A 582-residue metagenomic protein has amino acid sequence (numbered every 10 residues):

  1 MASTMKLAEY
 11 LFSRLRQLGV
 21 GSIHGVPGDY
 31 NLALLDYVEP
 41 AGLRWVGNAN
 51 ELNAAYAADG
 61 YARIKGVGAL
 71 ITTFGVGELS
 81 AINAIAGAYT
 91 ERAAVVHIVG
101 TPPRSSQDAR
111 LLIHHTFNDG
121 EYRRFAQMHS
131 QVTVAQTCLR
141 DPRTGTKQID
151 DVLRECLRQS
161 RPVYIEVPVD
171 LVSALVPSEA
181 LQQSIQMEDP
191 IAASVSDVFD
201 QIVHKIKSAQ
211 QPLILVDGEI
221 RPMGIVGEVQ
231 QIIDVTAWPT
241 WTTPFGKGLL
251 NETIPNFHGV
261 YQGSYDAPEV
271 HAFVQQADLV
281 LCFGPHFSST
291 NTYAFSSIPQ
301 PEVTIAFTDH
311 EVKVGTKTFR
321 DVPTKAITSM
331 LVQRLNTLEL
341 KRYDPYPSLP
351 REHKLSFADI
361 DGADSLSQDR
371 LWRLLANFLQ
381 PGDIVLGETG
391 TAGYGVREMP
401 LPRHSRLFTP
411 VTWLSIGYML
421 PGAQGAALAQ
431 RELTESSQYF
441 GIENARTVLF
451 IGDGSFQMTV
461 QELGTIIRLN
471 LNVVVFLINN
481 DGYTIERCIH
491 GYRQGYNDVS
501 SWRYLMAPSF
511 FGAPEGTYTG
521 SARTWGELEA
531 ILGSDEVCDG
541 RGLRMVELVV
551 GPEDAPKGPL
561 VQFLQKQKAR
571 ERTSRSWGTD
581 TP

Functional and structural regions predicted by a protein language model:
A2-E339, P381, N472-V475: N-terminal alpha/beta PP-like core and its mobile active-site loop of ThDP/TPP-dependent enzymes
A2-S3, R140-R143, S178-A180, D200 (+3 more regions): Phosphate/pyrophosphate-binding active-site segments
M5, G28, M223, Q230 (+8 more regions): Conserved structured core elements
A8-L11, R16-L18, V26-D29, L34-D36 (+2 more regions): Active-site diphosphate/adenylate-binding microenvironment
N31, E51-Y56, E78, A392-Y394 (+2 more regions): Short acidic loop-to-helix transition motifs that present clustered carboxylates
I98, S106-D119, V226, T328-S329 (+1 more regions): Thiamine diphosphate
L213, I384, V448-L449: Hydrophobic "anchor" residues on beta-strands that sit immediately upstream of conserved functional sites
